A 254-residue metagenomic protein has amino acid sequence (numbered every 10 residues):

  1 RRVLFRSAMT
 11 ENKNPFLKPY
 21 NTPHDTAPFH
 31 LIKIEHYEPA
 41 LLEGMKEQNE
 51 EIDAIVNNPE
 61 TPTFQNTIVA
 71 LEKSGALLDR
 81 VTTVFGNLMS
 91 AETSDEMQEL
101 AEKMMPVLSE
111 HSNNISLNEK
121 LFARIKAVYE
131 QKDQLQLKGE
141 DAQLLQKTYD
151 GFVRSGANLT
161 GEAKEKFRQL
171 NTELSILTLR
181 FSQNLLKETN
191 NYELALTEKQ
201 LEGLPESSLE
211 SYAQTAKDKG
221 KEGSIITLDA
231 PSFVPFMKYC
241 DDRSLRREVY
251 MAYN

Functional and structural regions predicted by a protein language model:
R1-L4: Short, small-residue-biased leader/transition segments that mark boundaries at the very start of proteins
A8-N254: Zn2+-dependent metallopeptidase catalytic domains
